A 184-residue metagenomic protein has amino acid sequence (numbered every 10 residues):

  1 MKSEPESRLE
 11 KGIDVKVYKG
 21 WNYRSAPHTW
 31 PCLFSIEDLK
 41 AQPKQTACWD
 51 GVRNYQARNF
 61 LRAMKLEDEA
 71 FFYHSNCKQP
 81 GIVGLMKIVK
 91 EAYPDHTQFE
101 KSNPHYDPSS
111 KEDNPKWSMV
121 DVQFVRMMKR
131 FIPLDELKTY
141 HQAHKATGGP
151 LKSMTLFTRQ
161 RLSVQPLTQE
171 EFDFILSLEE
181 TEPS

Functional and structural regions predicted by a protein language model:
M1, M86-K87, T168: GIY-YIG nuclease signature motif recognition
M1-L66, E182-P183: Compositionally biased, charged N-terminal/linker segments
I13-V15, E100, D135, L178-E179: Short coil/turn segments at secondary-structure boundaries
Q45-G51, L66-D68, I82-G84, K116-V120: A generic structural signal for short beta-strands and their flanking turns/coil linkers
F71-F72, K87: Hydrophobic beta-strand signal
Y73-P80: Short, charged beta-turn/beta-strand-edge "cap" motif at the junction between a beta-strand and an adjacent loop
I82-L162: Aromatic- and Lys/Arg-enriched surface recognition patch
E170-S184: C-terminal helix/juxtamembrane-tail motif
